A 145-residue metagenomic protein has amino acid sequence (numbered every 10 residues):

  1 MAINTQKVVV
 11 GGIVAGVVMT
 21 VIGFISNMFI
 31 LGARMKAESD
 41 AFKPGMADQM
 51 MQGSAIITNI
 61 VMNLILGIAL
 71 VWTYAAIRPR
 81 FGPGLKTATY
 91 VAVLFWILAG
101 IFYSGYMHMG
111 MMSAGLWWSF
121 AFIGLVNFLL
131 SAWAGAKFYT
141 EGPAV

Functional and structural regions predicted by a protein language model:
M1-V145: Juxtamembrane/disordered regions of integral membrane proteins
